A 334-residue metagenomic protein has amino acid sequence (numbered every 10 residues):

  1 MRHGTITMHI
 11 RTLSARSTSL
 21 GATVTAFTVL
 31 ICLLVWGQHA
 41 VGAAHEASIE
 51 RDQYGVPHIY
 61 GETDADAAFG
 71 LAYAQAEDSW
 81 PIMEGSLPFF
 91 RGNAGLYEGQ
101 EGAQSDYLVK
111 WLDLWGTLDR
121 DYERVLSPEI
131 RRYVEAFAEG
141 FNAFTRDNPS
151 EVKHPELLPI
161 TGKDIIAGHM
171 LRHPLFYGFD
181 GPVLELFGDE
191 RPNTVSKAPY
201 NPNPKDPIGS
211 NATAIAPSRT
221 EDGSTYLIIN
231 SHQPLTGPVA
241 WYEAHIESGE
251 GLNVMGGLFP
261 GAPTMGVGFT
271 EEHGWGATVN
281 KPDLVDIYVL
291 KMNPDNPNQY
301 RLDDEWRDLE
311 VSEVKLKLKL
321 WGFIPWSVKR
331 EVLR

Functional and structural regions predicted by a protein language model:
M1-S19: N-terminal secretory signal peptides that target proteins for export/translocation
G21-W36: Bacterial N-terminal signal peptides
G37, G42-A44: Boundary at the C-terminal end of the N-terminal hydrophobic targeting segment
A44-P238, G249-G251, M255-T264, P282: Substrate-recognition/specificity elements adjacent to catalytic centers across diverse enzyme folds
S48-D52, T213-R219, A244, G266 (+2 more regions): Short acidic-hydrophobic surface loop/beta-edge motif
S196-Y200, W241-G251, M292-R301: Short Pro/Gly-enriched beta-strand edge/turn motifs at strand-loop
V254, F259-I324: Compact, glycine/acidic-enriched structural inserts
V328-R334: Short, intrinsically disordered, charge-balanced linker/junction segments flanking boundaries in proteins
